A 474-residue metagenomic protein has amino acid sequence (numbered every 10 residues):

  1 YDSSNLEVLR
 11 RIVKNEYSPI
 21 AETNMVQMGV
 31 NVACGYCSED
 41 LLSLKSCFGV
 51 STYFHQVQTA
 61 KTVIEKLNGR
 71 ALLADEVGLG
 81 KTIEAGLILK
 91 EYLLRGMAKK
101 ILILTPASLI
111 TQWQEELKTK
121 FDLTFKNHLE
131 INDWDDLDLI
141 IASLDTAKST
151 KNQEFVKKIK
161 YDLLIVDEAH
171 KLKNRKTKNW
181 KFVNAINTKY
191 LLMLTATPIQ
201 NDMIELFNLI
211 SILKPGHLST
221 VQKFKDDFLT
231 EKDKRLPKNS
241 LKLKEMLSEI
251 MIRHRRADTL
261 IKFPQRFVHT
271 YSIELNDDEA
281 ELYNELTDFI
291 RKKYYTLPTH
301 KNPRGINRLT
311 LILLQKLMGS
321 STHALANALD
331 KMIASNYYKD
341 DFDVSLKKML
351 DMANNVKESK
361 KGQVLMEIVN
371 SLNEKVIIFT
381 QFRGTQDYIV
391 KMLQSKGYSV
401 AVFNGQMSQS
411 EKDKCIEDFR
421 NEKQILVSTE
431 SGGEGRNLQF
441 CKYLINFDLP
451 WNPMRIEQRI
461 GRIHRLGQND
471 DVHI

Functional and structural regions predicted by a protein language model:
S4-M25, N31-H55, K61, N68 (+5 more regions): SF2 helicase/translocase NTPase motor core, specifically the RecA-like lobe 1 inter-motif segment between Walker
A71-A74, L102, I377: Short hydrophobic/aromatic beta-strand immediately N-terminal to the Walker A/P-loop
G78, D145-T146, H170-K173, T197-P198 (+5 more regions): Catalytic acidic motif of RecA-like/P-loop NTPases
L89, L93, M97-K100, F263-E279 (+1 more regions): Conserved Helicase C-terminal RecA-like lobe
I141-Y161, E168, T177-T188, M193 (+3 more regions): Inter-lobe coupling linker of SF2 helicases/translocases
E205-N208, R436-D448, H473-I474: A short beta-strand element within the Helicase C-terminal
I463-I474: Conserved segment of the helicase C-terminal RecA-like domain
